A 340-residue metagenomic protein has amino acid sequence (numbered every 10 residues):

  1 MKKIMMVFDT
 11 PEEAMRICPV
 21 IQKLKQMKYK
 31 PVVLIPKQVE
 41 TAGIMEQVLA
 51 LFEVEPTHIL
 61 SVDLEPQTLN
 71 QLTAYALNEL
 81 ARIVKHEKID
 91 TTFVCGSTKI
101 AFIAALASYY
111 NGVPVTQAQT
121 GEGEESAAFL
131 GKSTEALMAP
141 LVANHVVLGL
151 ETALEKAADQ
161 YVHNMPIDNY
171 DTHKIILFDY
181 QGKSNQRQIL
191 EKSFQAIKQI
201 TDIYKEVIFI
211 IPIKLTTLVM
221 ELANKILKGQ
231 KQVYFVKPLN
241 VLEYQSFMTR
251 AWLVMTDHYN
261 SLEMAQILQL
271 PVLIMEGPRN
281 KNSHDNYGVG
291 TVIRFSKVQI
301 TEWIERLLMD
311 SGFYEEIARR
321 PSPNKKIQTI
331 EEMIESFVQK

Functional and structural regions predicted by a protein language model:
M1-Q38: N-terminal subdomain of nucleotide-sugar transferases
M5-F8, E13-V20, I59-A143: Active-site and donor-binding regions of nucleotide-sugar-utilizing enzymes
K30-L72, E79: Conserved nucleotide-sugar phosphate-binding/catalytic loop shared by glycosyltransferases and other
P36-G43, A136-I189, F313: A nucleotide-sugar donor-handling region in carbohydrate enzymes
V94-C95, T116-T120, Q245-H284: A donor-sugar binding/catalytic signature common to diverse glycosyltransferases and related nucleotide-sugar
K231-N240: Active-site donor-binding acidic/aromatic loop of nucleotide-activated sugar and phosphosugar transferases involved
N282-W303, A318: Change "using UDP/GDP/dTDP sugars" to "using nucleotide sugars
M309-K340: C-terminal amphipathic helix plus adjacent low-complexity, charged tail appended to glycosyltransferase catalytic
